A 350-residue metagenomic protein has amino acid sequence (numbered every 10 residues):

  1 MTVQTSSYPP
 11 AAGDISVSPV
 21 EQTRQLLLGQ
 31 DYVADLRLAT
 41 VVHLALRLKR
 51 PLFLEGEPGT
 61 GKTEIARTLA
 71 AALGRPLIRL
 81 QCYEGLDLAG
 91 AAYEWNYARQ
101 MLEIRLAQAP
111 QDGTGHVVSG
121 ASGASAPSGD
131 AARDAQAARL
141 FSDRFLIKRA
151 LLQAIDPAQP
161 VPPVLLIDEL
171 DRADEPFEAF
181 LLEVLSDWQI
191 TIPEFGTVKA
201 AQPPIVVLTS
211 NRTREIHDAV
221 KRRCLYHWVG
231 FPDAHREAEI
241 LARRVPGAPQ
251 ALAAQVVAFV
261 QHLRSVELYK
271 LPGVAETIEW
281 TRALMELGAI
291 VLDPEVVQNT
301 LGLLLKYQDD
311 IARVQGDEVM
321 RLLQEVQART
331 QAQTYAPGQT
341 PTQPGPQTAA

Functional and structural regions predicted by a protein language model:
M1-A350: C-terminal regulatory/interaction module of P-loop NTP-utilizing enzymes
